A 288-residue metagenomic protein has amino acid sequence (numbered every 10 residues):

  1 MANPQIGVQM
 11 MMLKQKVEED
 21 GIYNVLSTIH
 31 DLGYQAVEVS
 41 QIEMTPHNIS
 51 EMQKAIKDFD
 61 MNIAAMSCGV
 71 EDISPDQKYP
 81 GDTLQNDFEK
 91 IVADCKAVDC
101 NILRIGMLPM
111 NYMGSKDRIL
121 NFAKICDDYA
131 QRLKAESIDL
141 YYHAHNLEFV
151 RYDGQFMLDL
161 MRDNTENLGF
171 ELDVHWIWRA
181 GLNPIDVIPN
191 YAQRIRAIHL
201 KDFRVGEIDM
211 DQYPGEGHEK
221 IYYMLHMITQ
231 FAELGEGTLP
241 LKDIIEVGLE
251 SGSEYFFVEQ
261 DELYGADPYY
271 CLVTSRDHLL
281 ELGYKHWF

Functional and structural regions predicted by a protein language model:
M1-N101, I138, G169, D277-F288: N-terminal pre-domain/capping segments
K14-D20, A36-E51, V70-Q85, M110-G114 (+5 more regions): Acidic-and-aromatic substrate-binding clefts and catalytic sites of carbohydrate-active enzymes
E38, A65, R104, Y141 (+3 more regions): Conserved beta-strand positions in the central sheet of alpha/beta enzyme cores
Q77-F170, N190, Y269-Y270: Active-site acidic/histidine proton-transfer and metal-coordination neighborhood in alpha/beta enzyme cores
L133-A232, T238: Acidic/histidine-rich catalytic cores of soluble enzymes
E236-L249: A short, acidic, amphipathic alpha-helical segment used as a generic capping/interface helix at domain edges
Y255-L282: C-terminal/domain-terminus segments
